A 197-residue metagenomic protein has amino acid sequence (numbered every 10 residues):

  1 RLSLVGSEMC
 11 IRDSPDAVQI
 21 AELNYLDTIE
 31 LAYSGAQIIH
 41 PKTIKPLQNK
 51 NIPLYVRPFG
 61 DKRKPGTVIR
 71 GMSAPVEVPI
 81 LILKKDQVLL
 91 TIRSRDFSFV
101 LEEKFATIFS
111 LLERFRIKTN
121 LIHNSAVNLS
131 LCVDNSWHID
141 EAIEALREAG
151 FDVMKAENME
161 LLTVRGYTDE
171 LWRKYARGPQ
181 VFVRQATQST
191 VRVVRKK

Functional and structural regions predicted by a protein language model:
R1, H40, Y55-P58, L121 (+1 more regions): General beta-strand structural signal in soluble alpha/beta enzymes
R1-G6, C10-I11: Single conserved hydrophobic/aromatic residue that forms the stacking wall/gate of nucleotide- or nucleobase-binding
R12-L23, M72, V76-I82: Flexible glycine/proline-rich, aromatic-decorated loop/lid segments
S14, V18-A21, E30-Q37, K45 (+3 more regions): Hydrophobic alpha-helical scaffolding
N24-I69, E77, K85-Q87: A conserved active-site cap/scaffold subdomain adjacent to cofactor or substrate pockets
P65-K197: A conserved regulatory-domain signal marking ACT and ACT-like small-molecule sensing domains and adjacent regulatory
